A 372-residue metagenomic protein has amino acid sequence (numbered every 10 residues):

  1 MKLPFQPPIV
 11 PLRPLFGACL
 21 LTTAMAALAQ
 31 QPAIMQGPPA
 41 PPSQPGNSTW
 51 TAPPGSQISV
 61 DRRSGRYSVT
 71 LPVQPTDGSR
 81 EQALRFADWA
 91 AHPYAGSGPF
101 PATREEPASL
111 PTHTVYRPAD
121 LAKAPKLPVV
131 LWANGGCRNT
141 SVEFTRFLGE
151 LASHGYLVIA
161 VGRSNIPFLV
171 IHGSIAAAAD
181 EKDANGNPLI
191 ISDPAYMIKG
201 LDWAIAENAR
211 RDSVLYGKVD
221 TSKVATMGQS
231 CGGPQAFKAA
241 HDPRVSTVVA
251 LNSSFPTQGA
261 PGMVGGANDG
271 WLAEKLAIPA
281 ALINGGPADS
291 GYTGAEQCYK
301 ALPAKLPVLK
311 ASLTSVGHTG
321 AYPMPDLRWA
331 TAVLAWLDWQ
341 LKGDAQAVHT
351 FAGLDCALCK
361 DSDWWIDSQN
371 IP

Functional and structural regions predicted by a protein language model:
I34-P125, L131, L157: Short conserved active-site loop signatures built around small residues
G37, P41, S315, P323-P372: Alpha/beta-hydrolase-fold serine-hydrolase catalytic core, especially in secreted/extracellular enzymes
A122-P125, A133-V170, Q258, S290-G291: Short substrate-entry loop that stabilizes the transition state in hydrolases
P128-G135, N252, N284-G285: The conserved beta1-alpha1 loop
E181-K218: Alpha/beta-hydrolase active-site loop
G228-G232: Gly/Ala-rich beta-loop-alpha elbow adjacent to hydrolase catalytic centers
Q235-A239: Hydrolases whose catalytic domains are alpha/beta-hydrolase-1, hotdog thioesterase, or metallo-beta-lactamase-like
S246-P323: The feature captures the conserved acid-bearing segment of alpha/beta-hydrolase catalytic domains
